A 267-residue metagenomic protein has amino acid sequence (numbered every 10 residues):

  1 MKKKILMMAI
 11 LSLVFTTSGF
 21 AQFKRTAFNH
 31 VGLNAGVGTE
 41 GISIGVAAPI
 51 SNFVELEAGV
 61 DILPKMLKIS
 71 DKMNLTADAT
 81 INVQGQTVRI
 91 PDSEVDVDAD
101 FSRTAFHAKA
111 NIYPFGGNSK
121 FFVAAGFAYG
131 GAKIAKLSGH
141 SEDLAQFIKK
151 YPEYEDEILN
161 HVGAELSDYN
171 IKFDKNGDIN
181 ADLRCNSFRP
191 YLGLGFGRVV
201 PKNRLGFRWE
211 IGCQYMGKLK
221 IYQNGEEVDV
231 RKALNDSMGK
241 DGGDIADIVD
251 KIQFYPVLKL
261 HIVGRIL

Functional and structural regions predicted by a protein language model:
M1-R25, I262: Bacterial Sec-dependent N-terminal signal peptides
A21-I90, E94, A110, R265-L267: Short glycine/proline- and aromatic-enriched beta-strand/turn motifs that initiate or cap beta-hairpins
H30-A35, K65-T104, A132-S187, G217-Q253 (+1 more regions): Extracellular/periplasm-exposed beta-strand and loop segments of Gram-negative cell-envelope proteins, dominated by
V31, E40-I44, V54, T104-A108 (+2 more regions): Hydrophobic, lipid-facing positions within transmembrane beta-strands of outer-membrane proteins
L33-T39, A58-I62, V123-Y129, F196 (+1 more regions): Transmembrane beta-barrel strands of outer-membrane/channel proteins
V54-L56, N118-F121, K202-L205: Repeated loop/turn-to-beta-strand initiation elements of outer-membrane beta-barrel proteins
D100-A135: Ordered, amphipathic secondary-structure segments that act as subunit-interaction surfaces in large macromolecular
G206, I248-L267: A hydrophobic membrane-anchoring alpha-helix module
